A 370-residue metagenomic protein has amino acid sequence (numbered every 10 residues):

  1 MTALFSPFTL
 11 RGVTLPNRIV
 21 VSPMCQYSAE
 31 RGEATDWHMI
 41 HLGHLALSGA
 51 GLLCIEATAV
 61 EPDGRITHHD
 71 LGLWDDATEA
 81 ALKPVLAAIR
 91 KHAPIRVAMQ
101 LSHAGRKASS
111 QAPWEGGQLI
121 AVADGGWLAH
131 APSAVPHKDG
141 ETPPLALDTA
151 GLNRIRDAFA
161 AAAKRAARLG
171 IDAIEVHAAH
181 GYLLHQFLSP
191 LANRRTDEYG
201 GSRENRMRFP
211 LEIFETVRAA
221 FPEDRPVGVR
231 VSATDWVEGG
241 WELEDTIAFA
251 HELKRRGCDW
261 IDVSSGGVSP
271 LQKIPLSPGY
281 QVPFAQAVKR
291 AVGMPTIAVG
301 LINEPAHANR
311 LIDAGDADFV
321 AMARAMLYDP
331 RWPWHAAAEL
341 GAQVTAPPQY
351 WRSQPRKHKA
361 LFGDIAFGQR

Functional and structural regions predicted by a protein language model:
M1-R370: Flavin-dependent oxidoreductase catalytic cores
